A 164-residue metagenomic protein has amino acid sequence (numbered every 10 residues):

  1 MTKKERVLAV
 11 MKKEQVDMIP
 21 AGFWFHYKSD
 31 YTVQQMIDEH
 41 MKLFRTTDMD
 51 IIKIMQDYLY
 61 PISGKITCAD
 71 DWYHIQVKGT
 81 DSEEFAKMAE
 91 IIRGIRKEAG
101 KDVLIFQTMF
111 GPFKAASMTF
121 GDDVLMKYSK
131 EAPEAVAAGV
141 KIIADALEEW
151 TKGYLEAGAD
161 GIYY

Functional and structural regions predicted by a protein language model:
M1-T67, E90-R93, K97: N-terminal basic, low-complexity leaders that serve as flexible interaction/assembly modules and, when applicable, as
M18-G22, I51-K53, D102-F106, D160-Y163: Structural preference for beta-strand elements that scaffold enzyme active sites
Q56-D57, M109-G111, Y164: Short loop/turn segments at strand-loop or loop-helix junctions that form parts of catalytic or ligand-binding pockets
S63-A157: Active-site-proximal, glycine-rich beta->alpha crossover segments in alpha/beta enzymes that shape flexible
